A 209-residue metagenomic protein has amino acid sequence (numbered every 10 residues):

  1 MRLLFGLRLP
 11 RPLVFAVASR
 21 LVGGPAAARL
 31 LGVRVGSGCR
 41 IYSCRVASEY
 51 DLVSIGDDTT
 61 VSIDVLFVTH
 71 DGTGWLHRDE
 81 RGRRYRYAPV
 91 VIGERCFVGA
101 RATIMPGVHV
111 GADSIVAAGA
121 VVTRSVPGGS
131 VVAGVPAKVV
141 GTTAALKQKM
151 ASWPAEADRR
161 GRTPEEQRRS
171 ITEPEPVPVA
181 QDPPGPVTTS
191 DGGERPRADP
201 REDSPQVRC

Functional and structural regions predicted by a protein language model:
M1-C44: Extended, small-residue-rich solenoid/repeat segments and analogous flexible loops that form exposed scaffolds
L21-V22, A26, Y42-H109, V135-P136 (+1 more regions): Flexible, glycine/small-residue-enriched loop-and-beta-strand segment within the central core of proteins
L30, R84-G99, T103, V135-C209: C-terminal segments of enzyme domains that contribute to small-molecule binding surfaces
S37, D57, G93-E94, H109-D113 (+1 more regions): Structural motif
A88, A118-V121, V131: Hydrophobic alpha-helical segments of small multi-pass membrane proteins
F97, I115, V131-A133: Short-chain dehydrogenase/reductase
A100-I115, A120-R124: Beta-rich strand-turn-strand
S125-G129, E156-R159: Short arginine-rich
